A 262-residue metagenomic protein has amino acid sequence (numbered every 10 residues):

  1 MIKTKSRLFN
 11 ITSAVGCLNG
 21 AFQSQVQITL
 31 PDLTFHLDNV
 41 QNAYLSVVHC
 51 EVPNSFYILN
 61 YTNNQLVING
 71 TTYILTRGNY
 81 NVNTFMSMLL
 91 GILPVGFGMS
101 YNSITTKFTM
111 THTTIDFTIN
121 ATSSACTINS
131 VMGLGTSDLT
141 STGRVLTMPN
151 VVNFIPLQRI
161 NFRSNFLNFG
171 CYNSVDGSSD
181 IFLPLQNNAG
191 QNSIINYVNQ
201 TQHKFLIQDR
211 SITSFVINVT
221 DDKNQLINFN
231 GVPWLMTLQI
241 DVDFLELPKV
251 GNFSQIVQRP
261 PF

Functional and structural regions predicted by a protein language model:
M1-F262: The ATP-binding site of the protein kinase catalytic domain
